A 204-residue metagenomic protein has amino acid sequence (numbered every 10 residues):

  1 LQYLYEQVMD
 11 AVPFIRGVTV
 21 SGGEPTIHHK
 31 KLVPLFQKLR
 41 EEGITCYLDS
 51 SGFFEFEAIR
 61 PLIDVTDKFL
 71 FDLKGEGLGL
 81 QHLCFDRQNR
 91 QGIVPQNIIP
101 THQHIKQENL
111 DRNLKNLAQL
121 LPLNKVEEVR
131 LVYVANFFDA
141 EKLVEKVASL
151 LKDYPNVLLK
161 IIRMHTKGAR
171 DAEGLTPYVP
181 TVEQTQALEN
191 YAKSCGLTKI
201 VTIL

Functional and structural regions predicted by a protein language model:
L1-Q2: General zinc-binding finger modules coordinated by cysteine/histidine
Y5-G174: Conserved AdoMet/S-adenosylmethionine-binding subsite of the radical SAM
L110-N113, V182-A187: Well-ordered, non-membrane alpha-helical segments in soluble/globular domains
A140, Y178-T181: Short amphipathic alpha-helix initiation/capping segments at coil-to-helix junctions
L158, P177, I200-I203: Glycine-rich, acidic loop segments that terminate in or are immediately followed by a histidine
I162-M164, P180-T185: Classical nucleotidyltransferase
T185-L204: A cross-taxonomic marker for long C-terminal extensions/tails that follow the last structured domain
